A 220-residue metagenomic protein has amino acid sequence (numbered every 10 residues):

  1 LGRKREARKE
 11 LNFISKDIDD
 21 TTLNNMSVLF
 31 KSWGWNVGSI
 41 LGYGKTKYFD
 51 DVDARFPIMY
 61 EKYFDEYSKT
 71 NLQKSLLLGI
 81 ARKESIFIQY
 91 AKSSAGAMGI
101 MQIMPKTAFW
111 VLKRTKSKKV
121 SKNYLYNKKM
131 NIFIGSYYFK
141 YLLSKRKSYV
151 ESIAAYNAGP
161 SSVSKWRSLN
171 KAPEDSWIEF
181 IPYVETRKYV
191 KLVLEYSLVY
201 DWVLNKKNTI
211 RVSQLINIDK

Functional and structural regions predicted by a protein language model:
G2-K220: Catalytic glycan-binding domains that act on GlcNAc-containing polysaccharides
